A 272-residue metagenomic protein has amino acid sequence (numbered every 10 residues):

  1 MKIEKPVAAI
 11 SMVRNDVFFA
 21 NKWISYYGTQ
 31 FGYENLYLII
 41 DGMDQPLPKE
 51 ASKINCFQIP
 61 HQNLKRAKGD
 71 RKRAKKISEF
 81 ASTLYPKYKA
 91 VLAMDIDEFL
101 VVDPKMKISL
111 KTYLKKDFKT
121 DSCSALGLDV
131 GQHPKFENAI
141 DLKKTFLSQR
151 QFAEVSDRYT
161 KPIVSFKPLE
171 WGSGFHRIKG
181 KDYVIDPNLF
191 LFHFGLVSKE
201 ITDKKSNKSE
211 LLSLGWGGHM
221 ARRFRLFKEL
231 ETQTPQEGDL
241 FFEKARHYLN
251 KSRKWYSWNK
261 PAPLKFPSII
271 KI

Functional and structural regions predicted by a protein language model:
M1-S25: N-proximal low-complexity "stem/linker" segments adjacent to membrane-targeting elements
P6, E34-L36: Residues at the starts of beta-strands that form the adenosine-phosphate
W23-Y26, K76-F80, D95, S109-L110: Short, hydrophobic/aromatic alpha-helical segments in well-folded domains
S25-E34: Short, acidic, metal-binding catalytic loop of nucleotide-sugar glycosyltransferases
Y33, Y88, F118-S122: Short, high-confidence coil segments that cap the C-terminus of an alpha-helix and link into the following beta-strand
I40-D41: Membrane helical hairpin/interfacial module
D44-A93, V102: Active-site-proximal specificity loops/subdomain of glycosyltransferases
D70-K75, V102-I272: Catalytic-site signature of metal-activated, phosphate-bearing donor transferases, centered on the GT-A/GT-A-like
